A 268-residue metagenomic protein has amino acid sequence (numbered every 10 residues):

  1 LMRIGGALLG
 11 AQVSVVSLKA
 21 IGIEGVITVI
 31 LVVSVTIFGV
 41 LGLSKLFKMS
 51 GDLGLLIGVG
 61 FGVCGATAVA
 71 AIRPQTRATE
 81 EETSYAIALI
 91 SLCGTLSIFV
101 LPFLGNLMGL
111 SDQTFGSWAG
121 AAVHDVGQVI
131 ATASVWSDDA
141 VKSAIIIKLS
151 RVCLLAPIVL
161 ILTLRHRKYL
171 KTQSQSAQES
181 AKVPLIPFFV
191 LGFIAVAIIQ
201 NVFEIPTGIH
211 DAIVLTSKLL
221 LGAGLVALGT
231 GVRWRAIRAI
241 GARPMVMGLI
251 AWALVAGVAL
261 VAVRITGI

Functional and structural regions predicted by a protein language model:
L1, G5-G51, R73-S91: Helix-loop-helix hairpins and the membrane-proximal interhelical loops of multi-pass alpha-helical transport proteins
L1, I21-S34, I57-F61, I87 (+3 more regions): Structural signature of hydrophobic alpha-helical transmembrane segments
L1, L8-S17, L160-K218, G224-G241 (+2 more regions): Structural signature of multi-pass alpha-helical membrane transport proteins
L1-V13, V32, G58-V69, S91-S97 (+4 more regions): Small-residue-rich segments of transmembrane alpha-helices in multi-pass membrane proteins, especially helix faces
V15, L46-L53, P74-Y85, N106-T114 (+3 more regions): Juxtamembrane helix-boundary/capping and inter-helix hinge elements in multi-pass membrane proteins
I27-G60, T95-L110, L219, G231 (+2 more regions): Transmembrane alpha-helices that form the ion-translocation and gating core of multi-pass ion transport proteins
M49-L96, T114-S137, T216: Alpha-helical membrane segments and immediately flanking helix-loop junctions that form or couple to the substrate/ion
A133-E179: Oxyanion-binding "anion nests"
